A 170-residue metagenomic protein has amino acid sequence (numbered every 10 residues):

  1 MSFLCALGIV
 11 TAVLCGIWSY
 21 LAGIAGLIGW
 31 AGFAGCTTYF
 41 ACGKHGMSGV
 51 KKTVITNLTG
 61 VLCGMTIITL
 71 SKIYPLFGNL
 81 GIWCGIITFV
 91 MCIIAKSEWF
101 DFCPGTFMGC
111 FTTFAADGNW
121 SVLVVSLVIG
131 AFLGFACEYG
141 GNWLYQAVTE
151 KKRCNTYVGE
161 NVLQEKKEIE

Functional and structural regions predicted by a protein language model:
M1-H45, L123-V124, F135-Y145, T149 (+1 more regions): Alpha-helical transmembrane segments and their membrane-interface boundaries that form or gate the permeation pathway
F3-L4, A41-T53, K72-L76, A115-L123: Membrane-helix interfacial "entry" motifs
A6-W18, K51, I55-I67, I82-M91 (+2 more regions): Hydrophobic faces of alpha-helical transmembrane segments in multi-pass integral membrane proteins
S19-F33, I68-G85, F89: Structural signature of hydrophobic alpha-helical transmembrane segments
G23-I28, K72-L76, K96, F100 (+1 more regions): Transmembrane helix-loop junctions in multipass membrane proteins, especially transporters and channels
L27-K44, G85-N119: Pore- and pathway-forming membrane helices of multi-pass small-molecule/ion transporters and channels
S48-L58, Y74, W99-G109, V122-A131 (+1 more regions): A cytosolic-side transmembrane-helix exit/cap motif
A147-E170: Short, highly charged, low-complexity non-transmembrane loops/tails of multi-pass membrane proteins
